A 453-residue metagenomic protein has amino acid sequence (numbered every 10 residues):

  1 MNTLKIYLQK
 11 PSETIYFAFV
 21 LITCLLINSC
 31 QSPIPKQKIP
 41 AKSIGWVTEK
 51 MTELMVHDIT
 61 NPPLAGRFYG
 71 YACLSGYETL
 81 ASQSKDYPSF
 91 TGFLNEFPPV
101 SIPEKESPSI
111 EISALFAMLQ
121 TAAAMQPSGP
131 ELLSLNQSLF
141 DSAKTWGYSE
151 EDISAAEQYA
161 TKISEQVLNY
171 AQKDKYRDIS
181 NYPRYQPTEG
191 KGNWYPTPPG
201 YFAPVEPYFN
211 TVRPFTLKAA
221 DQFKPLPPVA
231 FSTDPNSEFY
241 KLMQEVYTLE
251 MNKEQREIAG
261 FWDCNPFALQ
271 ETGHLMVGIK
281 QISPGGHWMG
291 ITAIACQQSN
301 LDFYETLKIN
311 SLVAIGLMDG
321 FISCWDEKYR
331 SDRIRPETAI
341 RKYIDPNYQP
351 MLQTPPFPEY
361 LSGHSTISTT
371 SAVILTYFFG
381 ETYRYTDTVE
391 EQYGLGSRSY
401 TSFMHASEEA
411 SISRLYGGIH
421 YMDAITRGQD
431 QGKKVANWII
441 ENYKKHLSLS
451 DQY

Functional and structural regions predicted by a protein language model:
M1-S12: N-terminal secretory signal peptides that target proteins for export/translocation
E13-V20: Sec-dependent signal peptide recognition, specifically the positively charged N-region followed immediately by
L26-S29: C-terminal motif of bacterial Sec signal peptides marking the signal peptidase cleavage site
Q31-Y453: Acidic/polar surface patches and capping/hinge elements
